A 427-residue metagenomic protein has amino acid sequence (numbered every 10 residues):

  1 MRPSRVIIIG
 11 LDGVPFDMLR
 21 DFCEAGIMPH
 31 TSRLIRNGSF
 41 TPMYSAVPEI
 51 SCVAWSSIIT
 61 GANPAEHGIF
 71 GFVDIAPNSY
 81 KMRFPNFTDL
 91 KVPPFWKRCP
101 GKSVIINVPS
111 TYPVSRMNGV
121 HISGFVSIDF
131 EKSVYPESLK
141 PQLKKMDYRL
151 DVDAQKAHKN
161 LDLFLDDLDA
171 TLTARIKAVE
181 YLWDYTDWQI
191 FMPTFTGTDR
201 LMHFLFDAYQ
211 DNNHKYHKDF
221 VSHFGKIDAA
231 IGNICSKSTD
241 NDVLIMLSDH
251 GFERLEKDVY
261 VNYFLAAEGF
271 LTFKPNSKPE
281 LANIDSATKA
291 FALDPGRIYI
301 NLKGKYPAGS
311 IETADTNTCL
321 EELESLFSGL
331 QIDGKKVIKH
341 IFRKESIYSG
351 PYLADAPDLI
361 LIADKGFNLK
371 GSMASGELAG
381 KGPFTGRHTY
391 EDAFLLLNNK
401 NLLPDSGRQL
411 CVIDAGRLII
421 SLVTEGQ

Functional and structural regions predicted by a protein language model:
R2, L11, D17-R20, G38 (+4 more regions): Secreted, luminal/periplasmic, and some membrane-associated catalytic domains that remodel anionic oxygen-ester
P3-P15, L19, L34, I58 (+8 more regions): Beta-strand elements within well-structured catalytic alpha/beta cores of enzymes that handle phosphate/sulfate esters
R20-I58, A62-E66, V104: Short, structured active-site-proximal loop/turn typified by the sulfatase FGly-forming signature C/S-X-P-X-R
C23-G26, G119-S123, D207-D211, D258-A267 (+1 more regions): Short secondary-structure boundary/capping segments
H30, E322-G329, D414-L422: Generic recognition of well-ordered alpha-helical segments
A62-D211, K289-K335: His/Asp/Glu-rich, glycine-adjacent segments that coordinate divalent cations and/or stabilize oxyanion chemistry on
D199-F204, Q210-H214, H250, E268 (+2 more regions): Histidine-centered active-site/metal-ligand motif
I360-R417: Low-complexity, glycine/alanine/valine/leucine- and proline-rich hydrophobic stretches
